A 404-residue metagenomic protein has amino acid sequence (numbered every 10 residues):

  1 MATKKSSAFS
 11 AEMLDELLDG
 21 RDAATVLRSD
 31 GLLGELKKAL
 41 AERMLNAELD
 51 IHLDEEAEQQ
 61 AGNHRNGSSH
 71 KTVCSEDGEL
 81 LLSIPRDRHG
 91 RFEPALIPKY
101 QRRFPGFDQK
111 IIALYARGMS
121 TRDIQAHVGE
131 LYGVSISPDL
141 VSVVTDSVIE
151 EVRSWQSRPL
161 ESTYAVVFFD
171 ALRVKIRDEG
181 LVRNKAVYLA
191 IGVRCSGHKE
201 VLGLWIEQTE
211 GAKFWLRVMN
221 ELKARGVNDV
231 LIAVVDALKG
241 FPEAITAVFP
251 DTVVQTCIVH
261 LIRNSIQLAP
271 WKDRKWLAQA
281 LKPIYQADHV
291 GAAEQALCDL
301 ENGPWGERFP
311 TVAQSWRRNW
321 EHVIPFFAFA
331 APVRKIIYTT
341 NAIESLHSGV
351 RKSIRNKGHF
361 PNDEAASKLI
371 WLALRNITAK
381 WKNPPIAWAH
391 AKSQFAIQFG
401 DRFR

Functional and structural regions predicted by a protein language model:
M1-P98: Short, conserved DNA-binding cores of transcription-related domains
T3, P283-R404: Acidic/histidine-rich catalytic cores and adjacent linkers of DNA breakage/strand-transfer/modification proteins
V26, D30, G34-K38, Q101 (+8 more regions): Conserved phosphate/pyrophosphate-binding and hydrolysis machinery centered on Walker-type P-loop NTPases, extending
R65, S83-R88, A95-Q101, L131-P138 (+4 more regions): RNase H-like nuclease fold core
G106-G118: Short, amphipathic alpha-helical "recognition" segments used to contact nucleic acids or chromatin
R122-G133: DNA-recognition alpha helix
I232-K239, A244-A280: Conserved beta-strand -> loop -> alpha-helix junction used to position metal-binding or nucleic-acid-contacting
